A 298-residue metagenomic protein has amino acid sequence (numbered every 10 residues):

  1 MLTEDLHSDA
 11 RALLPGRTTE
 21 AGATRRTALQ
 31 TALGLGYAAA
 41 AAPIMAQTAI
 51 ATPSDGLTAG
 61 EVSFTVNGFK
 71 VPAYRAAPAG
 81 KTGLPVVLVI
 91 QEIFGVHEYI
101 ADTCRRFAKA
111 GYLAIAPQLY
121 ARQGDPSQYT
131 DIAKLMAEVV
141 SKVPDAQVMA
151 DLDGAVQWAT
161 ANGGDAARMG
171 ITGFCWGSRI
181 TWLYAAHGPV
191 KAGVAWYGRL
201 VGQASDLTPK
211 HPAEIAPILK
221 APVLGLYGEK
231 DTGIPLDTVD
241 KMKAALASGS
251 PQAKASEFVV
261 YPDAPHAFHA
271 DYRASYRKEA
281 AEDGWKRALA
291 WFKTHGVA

Functional and structural regions predicted by a protein language model:
M1-A23: N-terminal secretory signal peptides
G22-Q30, Y37-T52: N-terminal twin-arginine translocation
A49-A79: N-terminal cap/lid segment of alpha/beta-hydrolase-fold proteins
G83-E92: Short beta-strand element of the alpha/beta-hydrolase
T130-G170, V297: Gly/Ser-rich "nucleophile elbow"/oxyanion-hole loop immediately N-terminal to the catalytic nucleophile in hydrolases
G154-I215: Primarily recognizes the serine-hydrolase "nucleophile elbow" in alpha/beta-hydrolase and SGNH/GDSL folds
G225-Y227: Short beta-strand/loop motif that positions the catalytic acidic residue of the alpha/beta-hydrolase fold
Q252-A298: C-terminal catalytic histidine-bearing segment of alpha/beta-hydrolase fold enzymes
